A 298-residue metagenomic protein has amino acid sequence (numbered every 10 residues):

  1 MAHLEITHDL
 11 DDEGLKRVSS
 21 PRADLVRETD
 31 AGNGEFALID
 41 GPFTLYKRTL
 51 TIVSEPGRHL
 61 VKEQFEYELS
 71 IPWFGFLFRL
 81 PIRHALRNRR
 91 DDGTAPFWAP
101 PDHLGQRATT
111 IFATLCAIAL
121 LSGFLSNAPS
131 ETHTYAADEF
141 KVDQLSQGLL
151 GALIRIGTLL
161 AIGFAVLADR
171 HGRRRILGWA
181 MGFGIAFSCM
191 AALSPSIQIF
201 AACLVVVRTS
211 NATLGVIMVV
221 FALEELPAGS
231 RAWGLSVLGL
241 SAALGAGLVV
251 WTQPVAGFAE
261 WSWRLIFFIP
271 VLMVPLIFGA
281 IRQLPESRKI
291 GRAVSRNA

Functional and structural regions predicted by a protein language model:
I111-Q144: Extracytoplasmic
K141, G172, L193-Q198, S210 (+1 more regions): Helix-breaking motifs and short loop linkers at transmembrane-helix boundaries and internal kinks in secondary membrane
G151-V166, G215, V219: Central cavity-lining transmembrane alpha-helices of secondary-active solute carriers, predominantly the Major
R175-M190: Structural signature of the two symmetry-related core transmembrane helices
A192-C203, A259-E260: Helix-loop junctions at membrane interfaces in 12-TM secondary transporters
C203-L240: Cytoplasmic helix-loop-helix junction between adjacent transmembrane helices in 12-TM secondary transporters
S230-F258, M273: Glycine-rich segments within core transmembrane alpha-helices of 12-TM secondary carriers
W263-R282: Symmetry-related core transmembrane helices of the 12-TM Major Facilitator Superfamily/SLC fold
